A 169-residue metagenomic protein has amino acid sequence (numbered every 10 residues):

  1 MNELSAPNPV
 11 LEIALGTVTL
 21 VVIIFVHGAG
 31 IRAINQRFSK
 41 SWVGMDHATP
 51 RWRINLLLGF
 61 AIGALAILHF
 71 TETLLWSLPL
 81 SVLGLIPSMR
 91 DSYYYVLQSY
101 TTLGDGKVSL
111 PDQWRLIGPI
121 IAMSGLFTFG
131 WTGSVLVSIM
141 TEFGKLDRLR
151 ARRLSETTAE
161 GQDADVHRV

Functional and structural regions predicted by a protein language model:
M1-L11: Short, strongly hydrophobic alpha-helical membrane anchors
T17-I23, H27, D91-Y100, D105-D147: Pore domain of cation channels
V26-W42: Membrane-water interface of transmembrane alpha-helices
K40-R51, V96-Y100, L149-E156: Juxtamembrane inter-helical linkers in multi-pass membrane proteins
W52-H69: Interfacial helix-start motif at the membrane-water boundary
L68-Y95: Outer-pore turret/helix-boundary of cation channels
T132, V137-D165, V169: Canonical alpha-helical transmembrane segment with a positive-inside/aromatic-interface signature
